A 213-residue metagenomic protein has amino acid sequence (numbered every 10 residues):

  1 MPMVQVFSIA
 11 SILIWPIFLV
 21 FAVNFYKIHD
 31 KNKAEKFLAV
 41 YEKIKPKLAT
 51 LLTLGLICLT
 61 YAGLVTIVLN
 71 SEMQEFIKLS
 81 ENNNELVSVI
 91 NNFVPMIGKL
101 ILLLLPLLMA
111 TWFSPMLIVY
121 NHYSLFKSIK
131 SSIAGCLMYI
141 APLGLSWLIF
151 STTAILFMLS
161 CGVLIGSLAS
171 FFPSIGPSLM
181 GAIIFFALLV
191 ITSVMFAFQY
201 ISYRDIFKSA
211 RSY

Functional and structural regions predicted by a protein language model:
M1-Y213: Hydrophobic alpha-helical membrane segments
